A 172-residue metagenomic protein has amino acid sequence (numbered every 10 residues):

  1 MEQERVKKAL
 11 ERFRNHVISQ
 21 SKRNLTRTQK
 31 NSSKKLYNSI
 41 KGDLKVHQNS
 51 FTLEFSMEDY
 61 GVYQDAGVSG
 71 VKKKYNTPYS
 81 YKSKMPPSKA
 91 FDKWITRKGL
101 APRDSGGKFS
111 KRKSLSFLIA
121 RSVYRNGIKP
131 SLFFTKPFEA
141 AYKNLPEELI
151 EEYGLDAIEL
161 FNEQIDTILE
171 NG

Functional and structural regions predicted by a protein language model:
M1-V46, S50-T52: Charge-rich, low-complexity N-terminal segments
K35-G172: Charged, low-complexity interaction tracts
